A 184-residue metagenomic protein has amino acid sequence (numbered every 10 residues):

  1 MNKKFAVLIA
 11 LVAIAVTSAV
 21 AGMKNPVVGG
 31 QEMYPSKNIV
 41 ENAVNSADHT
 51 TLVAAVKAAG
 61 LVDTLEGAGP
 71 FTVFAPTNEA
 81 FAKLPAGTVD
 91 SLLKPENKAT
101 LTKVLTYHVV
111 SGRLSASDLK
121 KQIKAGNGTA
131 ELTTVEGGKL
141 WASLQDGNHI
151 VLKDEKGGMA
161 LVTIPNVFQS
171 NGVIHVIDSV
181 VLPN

Functional and structural regions predicted by a protein language model:
M1-V7: Bacterial N-terminal signal peptides that target proteins for export
N2, S18-A21: Cytosolic-facing loops and C-terminal tails of multi-pass membrane proteins
V7-L8, K83: Short amphipathic alpha-helical "recognition" segments used for binding
L8-V16: Bacterial N-terminal signal peptides
V20-N184: Mature, structured domains of secreted/extracytosolic soluble proteins
